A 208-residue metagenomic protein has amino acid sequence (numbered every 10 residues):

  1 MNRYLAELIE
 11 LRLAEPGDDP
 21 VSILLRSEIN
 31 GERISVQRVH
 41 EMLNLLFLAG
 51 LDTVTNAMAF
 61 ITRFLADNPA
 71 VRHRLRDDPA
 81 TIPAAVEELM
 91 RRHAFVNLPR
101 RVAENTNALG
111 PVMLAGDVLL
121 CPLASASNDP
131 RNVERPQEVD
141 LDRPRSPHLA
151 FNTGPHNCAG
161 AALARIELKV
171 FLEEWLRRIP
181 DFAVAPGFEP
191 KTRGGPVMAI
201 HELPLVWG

Functional and structural regions predicted by a protein language model:
M1-G208: Cytochrome P450
